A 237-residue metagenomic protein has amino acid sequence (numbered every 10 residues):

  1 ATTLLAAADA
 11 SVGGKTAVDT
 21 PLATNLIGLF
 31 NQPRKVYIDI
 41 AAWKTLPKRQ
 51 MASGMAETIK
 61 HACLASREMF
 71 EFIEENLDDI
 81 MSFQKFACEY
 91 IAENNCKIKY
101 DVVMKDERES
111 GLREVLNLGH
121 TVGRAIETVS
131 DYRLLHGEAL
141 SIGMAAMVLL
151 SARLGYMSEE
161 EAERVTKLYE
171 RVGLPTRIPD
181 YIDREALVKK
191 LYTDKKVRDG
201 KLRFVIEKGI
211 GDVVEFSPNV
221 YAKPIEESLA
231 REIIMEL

Functional and structural regions predicted by a protein language model:
T2-D78: A glycine/threonine-rich phosphate-anchoring loop and its flanking beta-alpha core in nucleotide/phosphate-binding
K15-T16, F30, T121, A125 (+2 more regions): Gly/Ser/Thr-rich beta-alpha loop segments that engage phosphate groups in nucleotides
N25, Q32, L112-R113, L202: A generic hydrophobic-helix recognition signal that picks specific residues within alpha-helical hydrophobic
T45-M51, K85-A87, R133-H136, V197: Structural motif
A56-T58, Y156-L237: C-terminal charged capping/lid subdomain of soluble metabolic enzymes
E71-A186: Active-site segments that bind and position negatively charged phosphate/pyrophosphate groups
